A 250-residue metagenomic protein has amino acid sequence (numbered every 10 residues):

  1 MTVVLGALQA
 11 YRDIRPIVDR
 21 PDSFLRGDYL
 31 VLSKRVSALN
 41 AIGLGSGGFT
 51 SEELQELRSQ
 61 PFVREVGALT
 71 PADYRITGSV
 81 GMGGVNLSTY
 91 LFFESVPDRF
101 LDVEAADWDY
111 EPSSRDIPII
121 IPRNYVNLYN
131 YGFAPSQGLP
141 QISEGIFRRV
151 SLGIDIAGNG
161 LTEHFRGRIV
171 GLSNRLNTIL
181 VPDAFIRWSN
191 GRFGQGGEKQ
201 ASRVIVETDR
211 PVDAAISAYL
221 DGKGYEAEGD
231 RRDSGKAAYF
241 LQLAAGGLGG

Functional and structural regions predicted by a protein language model:
M1-R15: Short, strongly hydrophobic transmembrane alpha-helices
R15-F92: Membrane-proximal extracellular/periplasmic loop immediately following the first transmembrane helix
E65-L69, I120, G229: A structural signal for short, well-ordered beta-strand segments and their strand-loop junctions that often border
I76-G78, E104, E111-P112, I117-E226: Basic-flanked hydrophobic alpha-helices used for secretion and membrane insertion
G81-V85, Y90, F100-S113: Alpha-helical transmembrane helix bundles of large polytopic membrane transport and channel proteins
Y90-F93, I119-I121: Short hydrophobic beta-strand that contains or immediately precedes a catalytic carboxylate
R210-G250: Peri-transmembrane interface segments
